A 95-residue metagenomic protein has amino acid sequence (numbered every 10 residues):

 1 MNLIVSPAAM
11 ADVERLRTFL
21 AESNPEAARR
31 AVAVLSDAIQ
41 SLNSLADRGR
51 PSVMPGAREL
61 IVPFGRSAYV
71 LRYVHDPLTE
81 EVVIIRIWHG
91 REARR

Functional and structural regions predicted by a protein language model:
M1-R58, F64, P77-L78: Basic, Lys/Arg-enriched alpha-helical interface segments
A57-E59, V70-L71: Short hydrophobic/aromatic beta-strand element in the GNAT-like acyltransferase core that lines or flanks the acyl-donor
F64-R95: Enriched for short, Lys/Arg-rich terminal
